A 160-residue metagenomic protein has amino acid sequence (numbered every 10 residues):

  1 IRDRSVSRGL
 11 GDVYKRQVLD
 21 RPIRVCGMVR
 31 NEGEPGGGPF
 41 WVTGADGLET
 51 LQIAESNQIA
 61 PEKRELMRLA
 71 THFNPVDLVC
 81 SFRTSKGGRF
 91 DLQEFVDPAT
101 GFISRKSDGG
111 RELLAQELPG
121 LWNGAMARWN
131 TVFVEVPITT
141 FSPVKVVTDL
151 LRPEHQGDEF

Functional and structural regions predicted by a protein language model:
I1-L10, Y14: Single conserved hydrophobic/aromatic residue that forms the stacking wall/gate of nucleotide- or nucleobase-binding
R2, L69-F160: Conserved catalytic alpha/beta cores of large enzymes that bind or transform nucleotide phosphates and polynucleotides
V6, R24, G44, K106-S107 (+1 more regions): Generic detector of intrinsically disordered, low-complexity, polar/charged segments
V13, G44-L48, A60-P61, V96-T100 (+1 more regions): Short, low-complexity, polar/charged sequence segments that are solvent-exposed and flexible
K15, E62-L66, L118-G120: Residue-level detector of functional hotspots within protein domains
P22-R24, M28-L92: Beta-strand-dominated extracellular/periplasmic modules and repeats in secreted or surface-exposed proteins
